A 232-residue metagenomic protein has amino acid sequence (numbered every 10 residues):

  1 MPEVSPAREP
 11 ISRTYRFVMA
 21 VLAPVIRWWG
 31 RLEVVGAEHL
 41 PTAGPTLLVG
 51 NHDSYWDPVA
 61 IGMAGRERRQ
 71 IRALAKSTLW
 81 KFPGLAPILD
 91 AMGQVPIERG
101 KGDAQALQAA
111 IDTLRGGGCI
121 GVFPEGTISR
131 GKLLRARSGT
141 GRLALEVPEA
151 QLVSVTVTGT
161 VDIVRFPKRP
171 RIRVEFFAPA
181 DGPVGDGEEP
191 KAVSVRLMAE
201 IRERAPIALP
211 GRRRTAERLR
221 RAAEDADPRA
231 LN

Functional and structural regions predicted by a protein language model:
P2-H39, E67, P83-M92: A transmembrane-helix-recognition feature enriched in membrane-embedded lipid enzymes and envelope glyco-/phospholipid
P2-T14, A104-N232: Non-catalytic C-terminal accessory region of glycerolipid acyltransferases and related lyso-lipid remodeling enzymes
L22, I61-G62, A86, A110 (+1 more regions): Short amphipathic alpha-helical segments and helix-helix/interface helices
A23-W29, G50, P96-G100, R130-K132: Short, flexible loop segments at the rims of nucleotide/cofactor-binding pockets, characterized by
V34, A73, Q94-P96, L152 (+1 more regions): Conserved beta-strand scaffold positions in the cores of enzyme catalytic domains, especially in NTP/NDP-utilizing
E38, S77, E98, T156 (+1 more regions): Residues at the C-termini of beta-strands that transition into short coil/loop
E38-P41, I111-D112: Short amphipathic alpha-helix with an adjacent loop that forms part of the alpha/beta core around
P41-K101: Catalytic core of membrane glycerolipid acyltransferases/transacylases, capturing the structured, soluble-facing
